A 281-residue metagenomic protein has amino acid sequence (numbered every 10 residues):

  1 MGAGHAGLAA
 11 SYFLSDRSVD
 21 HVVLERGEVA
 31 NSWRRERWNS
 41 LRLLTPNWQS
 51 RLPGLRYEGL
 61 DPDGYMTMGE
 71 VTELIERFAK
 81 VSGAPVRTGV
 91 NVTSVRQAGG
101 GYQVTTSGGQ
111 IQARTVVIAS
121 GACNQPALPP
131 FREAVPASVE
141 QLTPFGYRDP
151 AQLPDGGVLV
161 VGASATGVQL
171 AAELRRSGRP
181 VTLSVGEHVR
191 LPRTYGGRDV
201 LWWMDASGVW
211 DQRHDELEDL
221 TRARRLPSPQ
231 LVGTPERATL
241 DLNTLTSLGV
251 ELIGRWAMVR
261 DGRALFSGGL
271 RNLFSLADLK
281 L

Functional and structural regions predicted by a protein language model:
M1-V23, L159-V161, A165-R176: N-terminal Rossmann-like FAD-binding beta1-loop-alpha1 element of flavoenzymes
G4-A9, F13-V22, I75, T93-S94 (+3 more regions): Rossmann-like flavin
A6, E28-V29, C123, T166 (+1 more regions): Conserved Rossmann-like nucleotide-cofactor binding loop
R17-S18, N39-L41, E133-P136, S177-G178 (+1 more regions): Glycine-rich, phosphate-binding/catalytic loops in enzymes
V22, P85-R87, E251-I253: General small-molecule cofactor/ligand-binding pocket signal
L24, N31-E73, S184-L242, T246-S247 (+2 more regions): Glycine-rich active-site loop/strand segments that organize a redox cofactor
W33, V81-P154: FAD-binding core/adjacent interface of flavoenzyme oxidoreductases
D61, T67-E70, L74, S120-L183 (+1 more regions): Glycine-rich dinucleotide-binding loop and its adjacent helix/turn
